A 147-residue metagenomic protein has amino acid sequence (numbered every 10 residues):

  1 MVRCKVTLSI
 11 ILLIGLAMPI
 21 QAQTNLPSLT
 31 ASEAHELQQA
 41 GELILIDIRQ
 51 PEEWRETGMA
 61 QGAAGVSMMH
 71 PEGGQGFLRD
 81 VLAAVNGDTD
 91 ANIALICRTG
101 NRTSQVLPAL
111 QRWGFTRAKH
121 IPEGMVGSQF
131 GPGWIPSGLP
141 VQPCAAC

Functional and structural regions predicted by a protein language model:
R3, P19-A40, E52-N92, N101-C147: Rhodanese-like catalytic fold shared by cysteine-dependent sulfurtransferases and DSP/PTP-type phosphatases
K5-P19: Bacterial N-terminal signal peptides
L45-D47: Structural scaffold elements adjacent to functional motifs in cytosolic proteins
L95-I96: Short, surface-exposed ligand- or partner-binding patches at beta-edge/loop junctions that are enriched in aromatics
